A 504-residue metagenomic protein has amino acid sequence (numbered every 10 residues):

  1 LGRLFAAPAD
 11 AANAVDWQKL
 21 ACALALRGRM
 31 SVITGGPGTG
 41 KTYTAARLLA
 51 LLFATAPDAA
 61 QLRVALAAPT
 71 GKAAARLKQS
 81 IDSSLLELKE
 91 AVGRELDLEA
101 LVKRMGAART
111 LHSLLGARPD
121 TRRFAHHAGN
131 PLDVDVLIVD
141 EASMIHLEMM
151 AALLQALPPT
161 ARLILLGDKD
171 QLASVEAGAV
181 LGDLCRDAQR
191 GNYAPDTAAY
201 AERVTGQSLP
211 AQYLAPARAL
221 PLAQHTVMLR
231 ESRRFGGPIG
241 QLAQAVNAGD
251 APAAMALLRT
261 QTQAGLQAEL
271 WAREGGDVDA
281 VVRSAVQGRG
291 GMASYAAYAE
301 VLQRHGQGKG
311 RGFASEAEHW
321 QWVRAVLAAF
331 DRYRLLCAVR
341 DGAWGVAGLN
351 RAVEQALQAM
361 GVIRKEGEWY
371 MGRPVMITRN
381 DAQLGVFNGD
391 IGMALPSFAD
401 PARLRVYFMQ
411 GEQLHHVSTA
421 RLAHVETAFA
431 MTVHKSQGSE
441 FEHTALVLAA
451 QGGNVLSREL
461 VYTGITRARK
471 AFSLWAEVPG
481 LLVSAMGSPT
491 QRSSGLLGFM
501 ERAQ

Functional and structural regions predicted by a protein language model:
L1-L20: Pre-P-loop entry segment of helicase/translocase ATPase cores
R3, L20, D170-V375, D381-L384: Conserved helicase motor core of P-loop NTPases
N13-V15, L114-A125, A317, Q358-A359: Short gly/ser/thr-rich secondary-structure transition/capping motifs
L20-C22, L26-Q261: ASCE P-loop NTPase helicase motor core
L66, L165, L335-C337, L446 (+1 more regions): Structural beta-sheet core signal
T110, D140, D168, L229 (+5 more regions): Residue-level signature of catalytic and energy-coupling elements of molecular machines, predominantly ATP/GTP-dependent
P158, E368-M371, F387, S436: Residue-level recognition of short, solvent-exposed, well-ordered loop/turn junctions that link secondary-structure
A248, D390-Q504: C-terminal accessory regions
